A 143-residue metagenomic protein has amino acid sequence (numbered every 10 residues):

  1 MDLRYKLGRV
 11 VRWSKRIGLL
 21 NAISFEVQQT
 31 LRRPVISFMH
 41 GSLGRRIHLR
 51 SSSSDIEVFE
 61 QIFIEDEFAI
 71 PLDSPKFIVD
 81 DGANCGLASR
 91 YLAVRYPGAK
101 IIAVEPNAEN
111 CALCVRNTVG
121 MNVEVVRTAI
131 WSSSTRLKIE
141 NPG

Functional and structural regions predicted by a protein language model:
M1-G143: Phosphate/nucleotide-binding beta-alpha loop and adjacent structural elements of enzyme active sites
